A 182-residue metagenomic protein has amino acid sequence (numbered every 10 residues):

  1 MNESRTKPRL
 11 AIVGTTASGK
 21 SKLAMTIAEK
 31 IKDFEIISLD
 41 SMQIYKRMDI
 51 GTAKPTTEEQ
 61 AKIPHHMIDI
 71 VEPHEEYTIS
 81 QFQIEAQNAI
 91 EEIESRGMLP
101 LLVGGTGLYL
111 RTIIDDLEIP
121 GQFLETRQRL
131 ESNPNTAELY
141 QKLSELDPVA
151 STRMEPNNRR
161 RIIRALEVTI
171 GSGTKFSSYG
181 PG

Functional and structural regions predicted by a protein language model:
M1-G182: Phosphate/pyrophosphate-binding catalytic cores of soluble transferases and nucleic-acid-acting enzymes
